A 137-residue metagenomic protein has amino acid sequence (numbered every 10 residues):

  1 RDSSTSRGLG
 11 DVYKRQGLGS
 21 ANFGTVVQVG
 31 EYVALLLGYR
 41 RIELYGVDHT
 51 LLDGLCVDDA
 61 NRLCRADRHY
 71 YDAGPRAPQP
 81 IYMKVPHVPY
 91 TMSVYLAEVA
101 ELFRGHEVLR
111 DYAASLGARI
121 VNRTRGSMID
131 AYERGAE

Functional and structural regions predicted by a protein language model:
D2-Y13: Single conserved hydrophobic/aromatic residue that forms the stacking wall/gate of nucleotide- or nucleobase-binding
G8, V29, V108: Short Gly/charged-rich anion-binding patches and loops
G19-G30, A34, Y39-V57, T91-L102 (+1 more regions): Glycine-rich anion-binding loop/nest that anchors nucleotide
D48-A73: Short, surface-exposed, charged loop/turn segments at secondary-structure junctions
Y70-S127: Polyanion-binding loop/helix "lid" in catalytic or ligand-binding cores
L109-D111, E133-A136: Short, aromatic/basic amphipathic alpha-helical patches
